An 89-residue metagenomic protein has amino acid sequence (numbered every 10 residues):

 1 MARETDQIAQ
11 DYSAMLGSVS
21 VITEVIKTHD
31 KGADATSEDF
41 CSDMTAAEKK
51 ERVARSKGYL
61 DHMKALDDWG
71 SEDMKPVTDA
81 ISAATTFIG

Functional and structural regions predicted by a protein language model:
A2-G89: Beta-rich interaction/scaffold domains
